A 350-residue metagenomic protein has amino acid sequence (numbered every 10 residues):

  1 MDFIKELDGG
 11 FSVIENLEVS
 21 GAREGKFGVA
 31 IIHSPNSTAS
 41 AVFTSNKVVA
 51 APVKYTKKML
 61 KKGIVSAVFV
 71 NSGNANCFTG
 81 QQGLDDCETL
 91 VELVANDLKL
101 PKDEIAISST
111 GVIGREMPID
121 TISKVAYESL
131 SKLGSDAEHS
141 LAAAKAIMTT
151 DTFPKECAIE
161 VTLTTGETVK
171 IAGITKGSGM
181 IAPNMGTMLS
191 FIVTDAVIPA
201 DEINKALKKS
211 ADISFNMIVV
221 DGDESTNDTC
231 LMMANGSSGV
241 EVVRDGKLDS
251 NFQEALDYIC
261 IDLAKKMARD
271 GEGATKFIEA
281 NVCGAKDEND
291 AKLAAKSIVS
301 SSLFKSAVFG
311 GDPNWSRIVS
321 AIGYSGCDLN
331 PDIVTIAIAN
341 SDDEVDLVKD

Functional and structural regions predicted by a protein language model:
M1-N71, A75-E88, A95-D350: A structural signal for small-residue-enriched, beta-sheet-centric alpha/beta enzyme cores and oligomeric scaffold folds
